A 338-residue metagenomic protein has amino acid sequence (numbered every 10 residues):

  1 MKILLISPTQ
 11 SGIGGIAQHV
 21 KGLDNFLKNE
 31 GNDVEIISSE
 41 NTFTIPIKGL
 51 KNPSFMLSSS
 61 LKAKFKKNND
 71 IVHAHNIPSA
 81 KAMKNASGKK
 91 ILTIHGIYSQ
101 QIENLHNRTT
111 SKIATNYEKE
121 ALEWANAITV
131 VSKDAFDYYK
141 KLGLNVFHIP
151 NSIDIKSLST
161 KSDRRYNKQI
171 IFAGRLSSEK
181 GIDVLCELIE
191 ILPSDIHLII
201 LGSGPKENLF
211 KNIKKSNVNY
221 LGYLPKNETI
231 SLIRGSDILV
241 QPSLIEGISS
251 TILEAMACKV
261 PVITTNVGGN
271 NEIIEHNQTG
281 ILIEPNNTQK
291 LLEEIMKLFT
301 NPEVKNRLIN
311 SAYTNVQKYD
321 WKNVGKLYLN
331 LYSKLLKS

Functional and structural regions predicted by a protein language model:
T109-A127: Membrane-proximal helix-turn-helix segments that form the acceptor-binding/catalytic region of lipid-linked
L122, Y223, S231-S236: Short alpha-helical donor nucleotide-sugar binding micro-motif in glycosyltransferases
T129, R164-K180, C186-E190, I199: Conserved donor-binding/catalytic core segment of Leloir-type glycosyltransferases
D134, S152: Carbohydrate-associated surface elements
F210-N227: Nucleotide-activated donor-binding/catalytic signature segment of Leloir-type glycosyltransferases, i.e., the conserved
L244: Aromatic "clamp/platform" in nucleotide-sugar-dependent glycosyltransferases that forms part of the donor/acceptor
P261-T264: Short hydrophobic beta-strand element within catalytic cores of glycosyltransferases and related nucleotide-activated
H276-N277, I281-T288, K297-P302: Conserved acidic donor-binding segment of nucleotide-sugar-dependent glycosyltransferases
